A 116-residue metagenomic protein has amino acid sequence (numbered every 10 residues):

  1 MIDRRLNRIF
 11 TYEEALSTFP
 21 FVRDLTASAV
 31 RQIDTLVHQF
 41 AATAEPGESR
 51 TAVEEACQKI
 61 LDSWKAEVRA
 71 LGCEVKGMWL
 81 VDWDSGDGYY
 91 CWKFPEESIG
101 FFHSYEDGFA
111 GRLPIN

Functional and structural regions predicted by a protein language model:
M1-A44: Long, hydrophobic N-terminal alpha-helical segment
D34, P46-N116: A conserved ligand/cofactor-binding region detector
